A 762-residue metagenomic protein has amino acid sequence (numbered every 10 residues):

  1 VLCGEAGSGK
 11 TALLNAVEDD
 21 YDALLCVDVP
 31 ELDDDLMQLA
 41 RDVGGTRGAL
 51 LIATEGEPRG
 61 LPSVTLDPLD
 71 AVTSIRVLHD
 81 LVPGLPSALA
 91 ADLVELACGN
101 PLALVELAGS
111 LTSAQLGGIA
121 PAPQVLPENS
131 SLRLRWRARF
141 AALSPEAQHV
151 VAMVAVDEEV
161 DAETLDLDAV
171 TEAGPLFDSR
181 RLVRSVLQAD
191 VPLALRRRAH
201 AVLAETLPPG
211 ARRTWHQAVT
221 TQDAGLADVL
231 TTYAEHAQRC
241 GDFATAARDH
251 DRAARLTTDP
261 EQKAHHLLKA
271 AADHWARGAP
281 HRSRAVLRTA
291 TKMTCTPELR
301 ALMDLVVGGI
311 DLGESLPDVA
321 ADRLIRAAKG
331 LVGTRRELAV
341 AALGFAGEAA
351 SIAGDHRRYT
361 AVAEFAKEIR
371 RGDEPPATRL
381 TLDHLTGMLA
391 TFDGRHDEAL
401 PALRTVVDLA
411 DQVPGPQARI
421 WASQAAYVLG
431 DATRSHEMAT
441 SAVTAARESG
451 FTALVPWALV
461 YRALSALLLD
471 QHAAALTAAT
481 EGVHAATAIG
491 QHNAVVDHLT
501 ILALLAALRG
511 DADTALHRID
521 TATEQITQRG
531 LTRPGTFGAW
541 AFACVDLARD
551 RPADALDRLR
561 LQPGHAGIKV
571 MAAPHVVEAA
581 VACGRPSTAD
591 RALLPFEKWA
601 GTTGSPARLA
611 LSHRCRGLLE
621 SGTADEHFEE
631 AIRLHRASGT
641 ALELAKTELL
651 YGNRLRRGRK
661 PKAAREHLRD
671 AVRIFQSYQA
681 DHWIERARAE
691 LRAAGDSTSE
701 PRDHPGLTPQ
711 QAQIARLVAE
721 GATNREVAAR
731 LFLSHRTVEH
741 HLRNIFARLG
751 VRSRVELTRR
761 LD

Functional and structural regions predicted by a protein language model:
V1, E5, A16-Y21, L193-R282 (+11 more regions): Extended alpha-helical scaffolding segments used for macromolecular assembly and cargo binding
L2-A16, A53, T73-T258, Q262 (+3 more regions): Short secondary-structure boundary elements
D20-L36: Conserved P-loop NTPase "ATPase switch" module shared by AAA+ and STAND
E31-D33, Q38-T65: Sensor-1/coupling segment of RecA-like P-loop NTPase cores
C240-G241, L256-P260, M293-E298, V332-R336 (+11 more regions): Short coil/turn linkers that connect adjacent helices within long alpha-helical scaffolds, especially alpha-solenoid
L312-A321, R336-H575, A580-S587: Extended non-membrane alpha-helical scaffolds
R692, T698-D762: Helix-turn-helix DNA-binding segment
